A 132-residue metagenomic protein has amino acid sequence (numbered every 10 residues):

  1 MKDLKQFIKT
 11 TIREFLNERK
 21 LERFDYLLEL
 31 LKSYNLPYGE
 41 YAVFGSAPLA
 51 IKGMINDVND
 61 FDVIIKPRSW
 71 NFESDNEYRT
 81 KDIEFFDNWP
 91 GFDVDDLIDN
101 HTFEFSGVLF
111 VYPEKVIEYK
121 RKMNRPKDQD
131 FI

Functional and structural regions predicted by a protein language model:
M1-E18: Protein-protein interaction and targeting regions used for scaffolding, dimerization, and localization
F15-I132: Compositionally biased terminal segments of proteins
